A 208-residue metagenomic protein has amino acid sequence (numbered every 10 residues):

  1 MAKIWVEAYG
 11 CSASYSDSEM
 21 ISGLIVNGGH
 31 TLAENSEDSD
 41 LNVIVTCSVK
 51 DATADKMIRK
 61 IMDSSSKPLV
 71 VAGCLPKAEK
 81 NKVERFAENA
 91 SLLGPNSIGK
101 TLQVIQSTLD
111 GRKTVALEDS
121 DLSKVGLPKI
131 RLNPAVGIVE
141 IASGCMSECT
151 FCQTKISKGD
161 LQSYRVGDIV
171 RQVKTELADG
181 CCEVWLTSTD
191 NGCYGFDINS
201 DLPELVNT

Functional and structural regions predicted by a protein language model:
M1-C193: Proteins enriched for Cys/Gly/acidic motifs involved in redox and nucleic-acid/cofactor modification
N199-T208: Alpha-helix-loop-beta-strand connector modules within alpha/beta enzyme cores
